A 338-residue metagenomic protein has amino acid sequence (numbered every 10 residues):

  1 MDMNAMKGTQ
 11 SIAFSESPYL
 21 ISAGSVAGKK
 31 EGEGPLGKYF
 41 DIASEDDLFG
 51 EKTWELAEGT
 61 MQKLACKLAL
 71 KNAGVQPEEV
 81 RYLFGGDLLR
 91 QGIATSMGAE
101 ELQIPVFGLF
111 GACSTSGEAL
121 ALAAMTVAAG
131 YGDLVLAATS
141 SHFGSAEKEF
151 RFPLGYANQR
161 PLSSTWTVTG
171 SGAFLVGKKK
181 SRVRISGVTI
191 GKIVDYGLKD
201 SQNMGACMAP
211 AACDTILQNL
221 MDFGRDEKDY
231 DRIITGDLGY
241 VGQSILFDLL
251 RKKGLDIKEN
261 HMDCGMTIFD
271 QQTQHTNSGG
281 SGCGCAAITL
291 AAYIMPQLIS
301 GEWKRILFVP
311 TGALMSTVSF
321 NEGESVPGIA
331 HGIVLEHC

Functional and structural regions predicted by a protein language model:
M1-F84, L88-F107, G172-C338: Conserved "HGTGT" condensation-loop signature of ketosynthase/thiolase-family condensing enzymes that catalyze
S96-K148, F152-S164: A generic, well-ordered mixed alpha/beta core segment in the N-terminal half of proteins
P161-G177: Phosphate/pyrophosphate-binding betaalpha-module
